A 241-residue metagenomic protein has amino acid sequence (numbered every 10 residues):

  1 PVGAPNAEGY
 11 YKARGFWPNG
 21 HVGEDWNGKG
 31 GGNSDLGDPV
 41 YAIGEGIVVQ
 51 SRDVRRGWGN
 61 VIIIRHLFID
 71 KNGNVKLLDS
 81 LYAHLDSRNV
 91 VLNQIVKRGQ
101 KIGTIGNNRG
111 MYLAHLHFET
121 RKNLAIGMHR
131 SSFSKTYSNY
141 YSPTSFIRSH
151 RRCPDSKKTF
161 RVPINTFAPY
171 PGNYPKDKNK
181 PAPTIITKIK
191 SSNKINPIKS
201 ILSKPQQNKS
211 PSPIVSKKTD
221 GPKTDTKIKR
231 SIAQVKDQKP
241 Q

Functional and structural regions predicted by a protein language model:
P1-N60, I69, R98, N107 (+5 more regions): Surface-exposed, glycine-biased beta-strand/turn segments
S34-L36, Y41, D70-G99: Short histidine-centered loop motifs in beta-beta connectors
R52, F68, D86-N89, L124: A generic structural motif
N74-S80, R121-R152: Short peripheral tails and domain-boundary helices/loops at the edges of structured domains
A83-L85, L113-T120: Histidine-centered catalytic micro-motifs
I105-H117, A125: Active-site loop architecture of trypsin-fold serine endopeptidases
I198-Q241: Long, low-complexity, intrinsically disordered segments
